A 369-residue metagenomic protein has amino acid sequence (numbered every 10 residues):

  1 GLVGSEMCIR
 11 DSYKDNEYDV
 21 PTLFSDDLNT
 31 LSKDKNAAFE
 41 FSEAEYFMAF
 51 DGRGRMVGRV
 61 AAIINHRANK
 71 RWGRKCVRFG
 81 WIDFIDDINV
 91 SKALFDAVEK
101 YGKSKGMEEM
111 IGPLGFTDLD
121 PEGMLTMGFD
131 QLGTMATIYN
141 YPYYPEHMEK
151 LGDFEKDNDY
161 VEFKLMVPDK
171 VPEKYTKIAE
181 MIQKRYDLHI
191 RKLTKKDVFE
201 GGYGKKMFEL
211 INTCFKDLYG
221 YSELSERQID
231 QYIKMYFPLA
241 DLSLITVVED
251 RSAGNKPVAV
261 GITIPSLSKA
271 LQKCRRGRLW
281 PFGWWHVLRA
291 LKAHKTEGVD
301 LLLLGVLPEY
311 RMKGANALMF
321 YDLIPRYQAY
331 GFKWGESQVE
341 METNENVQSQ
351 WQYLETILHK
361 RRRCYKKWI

Functional and structural regions predicted by a protein language model:
G1-I9: Short, small-residue-biased leader/transition segments that mark boundaries at the very start of proteins
R10-G52, G58-R71, K192-V306: A conserved beta-strand-loop-helix scaffold within acyl/acetyltransferase catalytic domains
A44, C76, N158-Y160, R362: Extracellular structured ligand-interaction cores
G58, N158-D159, A259, K360: A structural microfeature
N69-D153, R275-Y353: Acyl-donor binding region in acyl/amide transferases
I111, K164, V247-E249, I262 (+1 more regions): Short beta-strand segments
I138-L218: Acyltransferase donor/substrate-recognition loop-hinge adjacent to the catalytic core
Y353-C364: A structural motif corresponding to the C-terminal lobe/cap of the Radical SAM core domain
